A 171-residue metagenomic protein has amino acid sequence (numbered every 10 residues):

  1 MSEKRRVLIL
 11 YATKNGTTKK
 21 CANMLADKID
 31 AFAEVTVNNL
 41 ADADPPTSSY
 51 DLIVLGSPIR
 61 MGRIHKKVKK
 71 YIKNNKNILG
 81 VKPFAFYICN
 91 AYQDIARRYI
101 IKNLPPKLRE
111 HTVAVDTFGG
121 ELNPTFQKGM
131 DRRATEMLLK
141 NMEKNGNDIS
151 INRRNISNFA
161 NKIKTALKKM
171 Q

Functional and structural regions predicted by a protein language model:
S2-D30: N-terminal beta1-alpha1 ligand-phosphate binding loop
S2-E3, K28, F32, M61-Q171: FMN-binding flavodoxin-like domain, especially the glycine-rich phosphate-binding loop
L10, N38, Y87: The conserved SAM/SAH-binding core of class I Rossmann-like methyltransferase domains, concentrating on the hydrophobic
T13-K14, P58-I59, N90: Residue-level signal for short, function-critical loop segments
F32-D44: A short beta-strand-loop structural module common to alpha/beta enzyme folds
D42-A43, I59-M61: Short active-site-proximal "capping" loops at secondary-structure junctions
S48-S49: Alpha-helix C-terminal capping/helix-to-coil transition sites in glycosyltransferase folds
